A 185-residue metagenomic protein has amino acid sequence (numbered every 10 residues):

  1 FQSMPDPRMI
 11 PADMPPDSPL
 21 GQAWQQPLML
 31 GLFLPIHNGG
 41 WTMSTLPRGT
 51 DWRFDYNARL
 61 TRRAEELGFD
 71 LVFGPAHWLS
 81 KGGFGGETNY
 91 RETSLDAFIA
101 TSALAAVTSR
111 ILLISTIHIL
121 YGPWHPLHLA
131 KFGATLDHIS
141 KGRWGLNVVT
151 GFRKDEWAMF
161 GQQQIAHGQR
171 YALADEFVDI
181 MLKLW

Functional and structural regions predicted by a protein language model:
F1, R91-T93, F132, Q164-I165: Short alpha-helix boundary/capping motifs
F1-M4, W185: Short intrinsically disordered, low-complexity coil segments enriched in acidic
S3-V107: N-terminal beta1-alpha1-beta2 module of alpha/beta enzyme domains
M9-I10, Q25-P27, F33-T50, L120-W185: Flexible, glycine-rich active-site loops centered on histidine and acidic residues that chelate a metal or position
G68, S109, S140-G142: Active-site-proximal glycine-rich helix-loop-beta segment
G68-A76, L113-S115, G145-V149: Short beta-strand segments at enzyme active-site cores
A103-L113, I119: Catalytic cores of nucleotide-enabled group-transfer and carboxylate-activating enzymes in metabolic and assembly-line
